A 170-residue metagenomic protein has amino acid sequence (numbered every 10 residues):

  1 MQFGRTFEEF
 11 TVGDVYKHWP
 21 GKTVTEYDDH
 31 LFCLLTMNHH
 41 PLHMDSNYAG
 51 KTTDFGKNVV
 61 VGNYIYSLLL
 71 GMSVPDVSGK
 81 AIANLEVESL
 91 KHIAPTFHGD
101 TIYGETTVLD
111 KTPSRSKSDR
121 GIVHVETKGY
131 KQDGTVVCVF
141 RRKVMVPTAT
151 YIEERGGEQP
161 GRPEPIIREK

Functional and structural regions predicted by a protein language model:
M1-E86, C138, T148-K170: Hot-dog-fold acyl-thioester-processing enzymes
P20, T106, V125-T127, F140-V144: A structural signal for short, well-ordered beta-strand segments
T23, R115, V144: Residue-level detector of flexible, active-site-proximal loop/helix-junction positions within diverse enzyme catalytic
V87-K131: Hydrophobic beta-sheet segments that form the core/acyl-binding groove of ACP/CoA-dependent acyl-chain-processing
T112-S114, T135, T148-T150: Residue-level signal for secondary-structure boundary sites
Y130, K143-P147, G161: Aromatic- and glycine-rich peptidoglycan recognition patches
Q132-C138: Local beta-strand/beta-hairpin segments that build beta-sheet-rich folds
